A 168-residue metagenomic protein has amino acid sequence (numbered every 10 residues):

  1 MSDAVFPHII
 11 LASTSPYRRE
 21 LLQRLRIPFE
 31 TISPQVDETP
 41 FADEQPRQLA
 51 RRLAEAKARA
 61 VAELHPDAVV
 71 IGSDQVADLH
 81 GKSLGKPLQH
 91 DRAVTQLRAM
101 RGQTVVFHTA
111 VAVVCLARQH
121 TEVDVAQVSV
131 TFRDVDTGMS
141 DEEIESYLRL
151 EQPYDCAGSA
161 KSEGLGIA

Functional and structural regions predicted by a protein language model:
D3-I10, P46-A168: Anionic-ligand binding patches
A4-I27: N-terminal beta1-alpha1 ligand-phosphate binding loop
T14, P34, L116: Cofactor-binding loop segments of dinucleotide-utilizing enzymes, especially the Rossmann-like FAD- and NAD(P)+-binding
E20-R24, F41, E63-L64: Short loop/helix-cap segments at secondary-structure boundaries that form the rim of catalytic
E30-T39: A short beta-strand-loop structural module common to alpha/beta enzyme folds
T39-P40, R47: Short, compositionally biased leader-like segments
